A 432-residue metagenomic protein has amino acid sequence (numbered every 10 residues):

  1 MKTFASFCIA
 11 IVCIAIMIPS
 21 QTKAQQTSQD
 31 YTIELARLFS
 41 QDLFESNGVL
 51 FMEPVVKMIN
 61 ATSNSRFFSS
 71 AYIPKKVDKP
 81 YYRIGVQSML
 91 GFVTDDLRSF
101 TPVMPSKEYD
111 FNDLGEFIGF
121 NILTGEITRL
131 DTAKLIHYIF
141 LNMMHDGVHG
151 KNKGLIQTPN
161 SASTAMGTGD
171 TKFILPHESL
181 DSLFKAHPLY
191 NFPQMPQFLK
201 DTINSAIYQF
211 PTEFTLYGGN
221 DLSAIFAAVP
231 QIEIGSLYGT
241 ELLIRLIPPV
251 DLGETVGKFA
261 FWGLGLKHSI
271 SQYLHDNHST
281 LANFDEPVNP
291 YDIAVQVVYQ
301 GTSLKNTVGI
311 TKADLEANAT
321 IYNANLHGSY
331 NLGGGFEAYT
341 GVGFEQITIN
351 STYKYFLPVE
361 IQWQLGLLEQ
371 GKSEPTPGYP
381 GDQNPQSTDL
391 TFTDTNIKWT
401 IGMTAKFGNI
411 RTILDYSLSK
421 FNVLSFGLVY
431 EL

Functional and structural regions predicted by a protein language model:
Q25-P230, G235, L264, G301-K312 (+1 more regions): A subset of solvent-exposed loop/turn segments in beta-rich extracellular surface proteins, enriched in glycine
Y72-P80, D95, E254, Q272-I293 (+2 more regions): Short loop/turn motifs that connect adjacent beta-strands in outer-membrane beta-barrel proteins
I73, I84, P230-S236, L264-I270 (+5 more regions): Residues on the lipid-exposed face of transmembrane beta-strands in outer-membrane beta-barrel proteins
D78-P80, S223-A228, G257-L264, N289 (+4 more regions): Residues that define the transmembrane beta-barrel architecture of outer-membrane proteins
S88-F92, L246-V250, I270, V297-S303 (+4 more regions): Transmembrane beta-strands of outer-membrane beta-barrel pores
V93, G239-L242, Y273-H278, G335-A338 (+2 more regions): Repeated loop/turn-to-beta-strand initiation elements of outer-membrane beta-barrel proteins
T280-F284, N289-N331, E345-I349: Outer-membrane beta-barrel translocator/channel fold
Y339-L432: Outer membrane beta-barrel transmembrane domains
